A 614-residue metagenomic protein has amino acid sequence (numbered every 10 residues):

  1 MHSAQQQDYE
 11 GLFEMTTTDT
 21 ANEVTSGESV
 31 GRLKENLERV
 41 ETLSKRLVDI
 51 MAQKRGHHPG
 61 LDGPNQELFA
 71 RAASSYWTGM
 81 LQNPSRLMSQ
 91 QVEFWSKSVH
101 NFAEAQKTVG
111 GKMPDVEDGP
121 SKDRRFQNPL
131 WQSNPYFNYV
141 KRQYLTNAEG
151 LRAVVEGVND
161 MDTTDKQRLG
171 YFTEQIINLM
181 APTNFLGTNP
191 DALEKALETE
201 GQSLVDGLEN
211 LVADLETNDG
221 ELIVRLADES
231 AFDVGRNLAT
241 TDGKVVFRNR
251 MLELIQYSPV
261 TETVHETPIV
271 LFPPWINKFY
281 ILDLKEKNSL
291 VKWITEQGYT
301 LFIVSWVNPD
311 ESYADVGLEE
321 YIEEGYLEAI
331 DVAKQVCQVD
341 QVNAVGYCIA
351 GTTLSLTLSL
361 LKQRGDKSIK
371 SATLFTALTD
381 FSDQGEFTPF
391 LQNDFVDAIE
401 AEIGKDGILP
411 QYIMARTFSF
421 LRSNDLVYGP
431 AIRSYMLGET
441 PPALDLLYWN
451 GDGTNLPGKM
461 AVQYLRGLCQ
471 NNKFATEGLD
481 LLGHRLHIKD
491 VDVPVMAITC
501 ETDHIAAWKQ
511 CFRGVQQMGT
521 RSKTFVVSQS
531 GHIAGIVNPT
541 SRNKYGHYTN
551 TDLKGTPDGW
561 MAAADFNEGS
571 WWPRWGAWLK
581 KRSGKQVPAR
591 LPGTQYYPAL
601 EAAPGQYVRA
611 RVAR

Functional and structural regions predicted by a protein language model:
M1-E253, V264-H265, F302, G514 (+6 more regions): Amphipathic, low-complexity, repeat-rich surface-exposed segments
D160-K195, Q335, V339, T353 (+3 more regions): Alpha/beta-hydrolase-fold enzymes
T261-V336, G385-E386, A534, P539-T556: Cap/lid segment of the alpha/beta-hydrolase catalytic domain
I330-I349: Alpha/beta-hydrolase fold nucleophile elbow
A344-G346, F375, I498: Short beta-strand immediately N-terminal to the catalytic nucleophile in serine-hydrolase-like folds
D490-V495, Q517-R521: Short, proline-enriched alpha-helix->beta-strand connector loops that line the catalytic pocket of alpha/beta-hydrolase
A497-T499, D503: Short beta-strand/loop motif that positions the catalytic acidic residue of the alpha/beta-hydrolase fold
A507-Q517: Short alpha-helix in the alpha/beta-hydrolase fold that links the catalytic acid
